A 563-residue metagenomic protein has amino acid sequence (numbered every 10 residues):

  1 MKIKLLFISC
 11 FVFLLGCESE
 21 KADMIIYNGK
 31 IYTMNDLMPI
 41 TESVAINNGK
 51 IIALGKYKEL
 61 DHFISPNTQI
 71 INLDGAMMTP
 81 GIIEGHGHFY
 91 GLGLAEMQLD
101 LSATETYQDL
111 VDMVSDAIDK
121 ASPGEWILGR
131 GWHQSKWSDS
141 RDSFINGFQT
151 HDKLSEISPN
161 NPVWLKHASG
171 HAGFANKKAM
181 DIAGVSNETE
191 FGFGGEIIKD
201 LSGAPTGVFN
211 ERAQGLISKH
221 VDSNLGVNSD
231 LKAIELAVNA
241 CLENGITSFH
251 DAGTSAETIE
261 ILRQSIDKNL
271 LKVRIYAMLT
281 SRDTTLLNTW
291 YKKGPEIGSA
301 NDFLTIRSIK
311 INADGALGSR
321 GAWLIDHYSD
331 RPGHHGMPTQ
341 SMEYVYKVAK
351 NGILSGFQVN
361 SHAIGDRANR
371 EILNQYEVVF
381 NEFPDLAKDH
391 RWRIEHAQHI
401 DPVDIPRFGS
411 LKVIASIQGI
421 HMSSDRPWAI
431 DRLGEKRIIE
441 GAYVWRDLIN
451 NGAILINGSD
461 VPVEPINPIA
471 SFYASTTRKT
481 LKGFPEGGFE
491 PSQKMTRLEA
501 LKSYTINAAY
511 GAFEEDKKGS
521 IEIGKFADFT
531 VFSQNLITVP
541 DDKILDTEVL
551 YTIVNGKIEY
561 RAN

Functional and structural regions predicted by a protein language model:
M1-K2, E18: N-terminal hydrophobic targeting signals that begin at the initiator methionine
K2-I8: Sec-dependent signal peptide recognition, specifically the positively charged N-region followed immediately by
S9-C17: Hydrophobic h-region of N-terminal signal peptides that target proteins for export in Gram-negative bacteria
E18-Y27, Y32, D36-K292, G298 (+8 more regions): Divalent metal-binding segments
S155, N160, N301, Y328-H335 (+1 more regions): Extended low-complexity acidic/polar segments
K232, K350-V359, R367-W392, H396-A397 (+5 more regions): His/Asp/Glu-enriched, well-ordered alpha-helical/loop segment that forms or immediately abuts the divalent-metal
F303-G321, K412-S423: Non-cysteine beta-strand/loop elements that form the S-adenosyl-L-methionine
A562-N563: Extracellular/periplasmic ectodomains of large secreted or surface enzymes and adhesion receptors
